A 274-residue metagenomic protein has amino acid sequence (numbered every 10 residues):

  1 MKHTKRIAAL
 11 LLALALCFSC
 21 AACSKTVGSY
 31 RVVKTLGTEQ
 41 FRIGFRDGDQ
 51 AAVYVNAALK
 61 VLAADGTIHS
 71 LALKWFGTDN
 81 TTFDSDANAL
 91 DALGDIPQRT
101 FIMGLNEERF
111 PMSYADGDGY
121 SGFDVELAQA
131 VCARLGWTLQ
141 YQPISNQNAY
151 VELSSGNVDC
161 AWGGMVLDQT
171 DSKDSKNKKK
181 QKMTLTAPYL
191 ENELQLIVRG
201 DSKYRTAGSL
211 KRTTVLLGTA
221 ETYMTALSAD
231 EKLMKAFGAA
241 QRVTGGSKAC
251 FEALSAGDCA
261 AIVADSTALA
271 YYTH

Functional and structural regions predicted by a protein language model:
M1-L10: Bacterial N-terminal signal peptides that target proteins for export
S19-A22: C-terminal motif of bacterial Sec signal peptides marking the signal peptidase cleavage site
V27-G37, F45, G94, Q129 (+2 more regions): Acidic, polar ligand-binding/catalytic clefts
V27-N56, D84, N106-E107, P188-V198 (+2 more regions): Periplasmic-binding protein-like
T35-T81, V125-R134, G200-Y204, G208-T222 (+1 more regions): Extended ligand-binding regions for polar small-molecule ligands
A51-T78, N88, G94-Q169, R242-V243 (+1 more regions): Extracytoplasmic small-molecule ligand-binding "clamshell" domains of the periplasmic binding protein/Venus flytrap
L105-P111, G117-A133, M165-V166, E191-F251 (+1 more regions): Bilobed "Venus flytrap"/periplasmic-binding protein-like clamshell domains and structurally analogous long
